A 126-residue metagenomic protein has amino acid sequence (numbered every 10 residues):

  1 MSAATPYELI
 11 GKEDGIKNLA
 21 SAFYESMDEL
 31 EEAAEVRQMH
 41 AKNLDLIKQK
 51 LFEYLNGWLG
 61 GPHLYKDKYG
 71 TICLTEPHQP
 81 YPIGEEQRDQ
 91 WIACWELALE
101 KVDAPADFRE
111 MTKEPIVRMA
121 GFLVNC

Functional and structural regions predicted by a protein language model:
M1-C126: Core of compact, soluble alpha-helical bundle domains
